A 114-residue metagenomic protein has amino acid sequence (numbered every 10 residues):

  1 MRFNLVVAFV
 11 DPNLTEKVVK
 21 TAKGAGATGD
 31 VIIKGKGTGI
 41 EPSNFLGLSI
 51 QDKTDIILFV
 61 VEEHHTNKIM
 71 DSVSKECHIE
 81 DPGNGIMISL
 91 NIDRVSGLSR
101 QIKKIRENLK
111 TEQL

Functional and structural regions predicted by a protein language model:
M1-L114: Positively charged, small/polar-rich N-terminal and surface patches that mediate targeting and assembly and bind
